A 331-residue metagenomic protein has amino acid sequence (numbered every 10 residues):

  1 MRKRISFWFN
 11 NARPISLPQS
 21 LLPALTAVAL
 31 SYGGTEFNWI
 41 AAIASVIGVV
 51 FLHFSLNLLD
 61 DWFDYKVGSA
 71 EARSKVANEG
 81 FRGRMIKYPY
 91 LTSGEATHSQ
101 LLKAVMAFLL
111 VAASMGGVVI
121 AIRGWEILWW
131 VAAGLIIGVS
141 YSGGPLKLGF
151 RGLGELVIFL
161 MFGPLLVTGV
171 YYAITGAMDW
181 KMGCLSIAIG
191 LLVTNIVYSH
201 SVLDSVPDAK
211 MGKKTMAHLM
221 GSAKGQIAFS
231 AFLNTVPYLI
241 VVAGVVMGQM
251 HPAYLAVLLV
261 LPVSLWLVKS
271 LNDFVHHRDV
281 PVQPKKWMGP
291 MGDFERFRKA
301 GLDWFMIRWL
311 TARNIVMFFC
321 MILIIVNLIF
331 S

Functional and structural regions predicted by a protein language model:
M1-A44, G48, L52, L56 (+5 more regions): Topogenic membrane-insertion module of multi-pass membrane proteins
L22-A27, L156-Y171, H218-S222, K285-R296 (+1 more regions): Small-residue-rich segments of transmembrane alpha-helices in multi-pass membrane proteins, especially helix faces
L25, G34-W62, E71-A72, L128-V139 (+1 more regions): Membrane-embedded alpha-helical segments that form the functional core of polytopic membrane enzymes, especially those
V28-I47, A113-W129, L166-I187, V241-Y254 (+1 more regions): Helix-coil boundary and interhelical linker segments in multi-pass alpha-helical membrane proteins
V49-F81, N195-A217, S222-Q226: Acidic (Asp/Glu-rich) catalytic motifs at the cytosolic membrane interface
R73-A121, A217-Q249, R296-F319: Multi-pass membrane catalytic core of lipid/isoprenoid biosynthesis enzymes
Y88-A177: Intramembrane alpha-helical segments
Q249-S331: Extended hydrophobic alpha-helices typical of membrane-associated regions
